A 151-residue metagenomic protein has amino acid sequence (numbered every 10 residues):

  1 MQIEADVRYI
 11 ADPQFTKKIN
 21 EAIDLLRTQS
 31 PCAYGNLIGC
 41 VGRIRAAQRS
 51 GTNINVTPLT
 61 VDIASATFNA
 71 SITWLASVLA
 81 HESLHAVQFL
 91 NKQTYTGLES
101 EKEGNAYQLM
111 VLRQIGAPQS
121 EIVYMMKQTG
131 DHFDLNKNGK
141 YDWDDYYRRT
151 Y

Functional and structural regions predicted by a protein language model:
M1-L59: Auxiliary, metal-adjacent structural segments of Zn-dependent hydrolase domains
K18-E21, W74, V78, E99 (+1 more regions): Extracytoplasmic/secreted proteins, especially bacterial periplasmic and envelope-associated proteins
G51-I54, A80, E99, L109: Anionic, Ser/Thr-rich low-complexity intrinsically disordered regions
D62-V78: Short pre-active-site segment immediately N-terminal to the catalytic Zn-binding motif
S77-L90: Active-site recognition of the HExxH zinc-binding catalytic motif
N91-Y95: Flexible, surface-exposed loop/gating regions in the mature catalytic domains of secreted/periplasmic hydrolases
G97-H132: Post-HExxH zinc-binding segment in Zn-dependent metallohydrolases
K140-Y151: Pan-zinc metallopeptidase signature
